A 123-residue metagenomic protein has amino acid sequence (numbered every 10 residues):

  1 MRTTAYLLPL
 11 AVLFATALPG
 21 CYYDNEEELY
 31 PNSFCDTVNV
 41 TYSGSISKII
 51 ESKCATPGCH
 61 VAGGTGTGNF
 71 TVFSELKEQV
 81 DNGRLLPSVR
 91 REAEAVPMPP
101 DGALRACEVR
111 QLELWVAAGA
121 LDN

Functional and structural regions predicted by a protein language model:
M1-C21: Sec-dependent bacterial lipoprotein signal peptides
C21-N123: Aromatic- and Gly/Pro-enriched helix-to-coil junctions and flexible linker segments
